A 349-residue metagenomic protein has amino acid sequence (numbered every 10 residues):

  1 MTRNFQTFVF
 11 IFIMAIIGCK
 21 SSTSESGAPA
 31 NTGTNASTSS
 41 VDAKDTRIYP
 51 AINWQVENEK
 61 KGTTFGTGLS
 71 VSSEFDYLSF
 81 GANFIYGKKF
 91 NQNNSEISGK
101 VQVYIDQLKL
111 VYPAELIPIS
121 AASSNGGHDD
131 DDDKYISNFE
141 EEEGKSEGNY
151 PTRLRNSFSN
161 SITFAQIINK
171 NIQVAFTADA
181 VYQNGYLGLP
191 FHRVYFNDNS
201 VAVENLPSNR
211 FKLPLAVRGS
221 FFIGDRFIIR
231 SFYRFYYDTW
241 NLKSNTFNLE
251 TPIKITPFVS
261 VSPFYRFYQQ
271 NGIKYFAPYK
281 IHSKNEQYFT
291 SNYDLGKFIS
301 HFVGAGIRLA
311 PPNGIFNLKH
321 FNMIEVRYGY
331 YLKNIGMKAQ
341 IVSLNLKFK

Functional and structural regions predicted by a protein language model:
M1, P50-V56, F84-K88, N160-Q166 (+6 more regions): Residues on the lipid-exposed face of transmembrane beta-strands in outer-membrane beta-barrel proteins
M1-E25: Bacterial Sec-dependent N-terminal signal peptides
S22-A51, E96-N171, S262-K319: Outer-membrane beta-barrel translocator/channel fold
T32-T38, V181, L187-R210, P214-A216 (+4 more regions): Outer membrane beta-barrel transmembrane domains
E59-G62, N91-E96, N171-Q173, R226 (+3 more regions): Short loop/turn motifs that connect adjacent beta-strands in outer-membrane beta-barrel proteins
F65-T67, I97-V101, F176-A178, S231-Y233 (+3 more regions): Membrane-embedded beta-strand positions of outer-membrane beta-barrel proteins
L69-F75, K88-F90, V103-Q107, A180-N184 (+7 more regions): Transmembrane beta-strands of outer-membrane beta-barrel pores
S120, D131-N241: Acidic, serine/threonine- and glycine-rich low-complexity intrinsically disordered segments that serve as flexible
